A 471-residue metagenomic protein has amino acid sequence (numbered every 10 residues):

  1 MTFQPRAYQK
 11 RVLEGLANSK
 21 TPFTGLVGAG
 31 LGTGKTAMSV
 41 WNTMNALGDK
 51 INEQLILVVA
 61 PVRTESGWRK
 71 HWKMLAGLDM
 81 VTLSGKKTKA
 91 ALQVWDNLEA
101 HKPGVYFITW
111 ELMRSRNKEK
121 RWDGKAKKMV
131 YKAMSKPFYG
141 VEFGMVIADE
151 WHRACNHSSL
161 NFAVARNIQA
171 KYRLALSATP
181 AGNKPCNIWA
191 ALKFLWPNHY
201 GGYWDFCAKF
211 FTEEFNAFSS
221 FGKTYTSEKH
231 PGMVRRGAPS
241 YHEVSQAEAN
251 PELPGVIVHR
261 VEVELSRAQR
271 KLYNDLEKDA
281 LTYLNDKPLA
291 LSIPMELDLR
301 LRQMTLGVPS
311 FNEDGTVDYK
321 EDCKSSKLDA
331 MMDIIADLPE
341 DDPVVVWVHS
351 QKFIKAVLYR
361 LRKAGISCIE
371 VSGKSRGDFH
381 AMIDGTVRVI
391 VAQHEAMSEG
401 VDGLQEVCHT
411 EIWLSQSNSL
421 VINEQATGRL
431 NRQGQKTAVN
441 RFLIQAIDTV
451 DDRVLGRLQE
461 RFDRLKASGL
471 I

Functional and structural regions predicted by a protein language model:
M1-F3, A17, T21-T24, G30-Q54 (+4 more regions): Conserved Helicase C-terminal RecA-like lobe
L31-G32, K171-P185, K193: Conserved helicase ATPase motor motifs in RecA-like P-loop NTPase domains
T36, R114-N117, N183-P185, F353-L358 (+2 more regions): SF2 helicase motor core recognition
E53-M74, K184, H349-Q351: Conserved Walker A/P-loop ATP-binding site and its immediately adjacent core in helicase/helicase-like ATPase domains
T64-T88, L195, G365: Conserved helix-turn-beta segment of the N-terminal RecA-like "Helicase ATP-binding" lobe in SF1/SF2 helicases
A91-Y106, G377-V389: Conserved motor-coupling elements within RecA-like helicase/translocase cores
F107-M113, A133-E142, E150, C155 (+5 more regions): Inter-lobe coupling linker of SF2 helicases/translocases
N418-I471: A conserved SF2-helicase RecA2
